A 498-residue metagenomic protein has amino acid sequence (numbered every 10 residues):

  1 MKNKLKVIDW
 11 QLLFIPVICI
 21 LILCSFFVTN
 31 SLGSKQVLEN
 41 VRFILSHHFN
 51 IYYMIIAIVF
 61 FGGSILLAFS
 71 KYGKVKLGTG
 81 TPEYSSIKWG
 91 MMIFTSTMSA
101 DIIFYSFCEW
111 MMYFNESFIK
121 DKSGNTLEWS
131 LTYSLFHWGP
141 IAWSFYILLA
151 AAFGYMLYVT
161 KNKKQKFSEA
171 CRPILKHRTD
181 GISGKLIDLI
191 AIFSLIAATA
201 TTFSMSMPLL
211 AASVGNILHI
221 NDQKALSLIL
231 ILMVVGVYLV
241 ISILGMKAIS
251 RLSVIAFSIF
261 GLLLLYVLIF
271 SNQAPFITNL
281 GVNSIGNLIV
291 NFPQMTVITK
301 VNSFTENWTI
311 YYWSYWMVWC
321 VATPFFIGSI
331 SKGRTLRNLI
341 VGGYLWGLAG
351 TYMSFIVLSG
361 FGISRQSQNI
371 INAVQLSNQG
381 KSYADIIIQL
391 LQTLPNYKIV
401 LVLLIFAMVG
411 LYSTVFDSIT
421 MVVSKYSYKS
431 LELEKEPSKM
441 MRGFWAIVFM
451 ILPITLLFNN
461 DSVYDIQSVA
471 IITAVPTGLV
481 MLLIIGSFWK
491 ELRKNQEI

Functional and structural regions predicted by a protein language model:
M1-K6, G33-L45, S64-E83, L131-H137 (+7 more regions): Membrane-water interface regions at transmembrane-helix termini and the short interhelical loops of multi-pass membrane
M1-N125, I269, I485-I498: N-terminal alpha-helical transmembrane segments of multi-pass membrane transport and channel/translocase proteins
K2-K4, Q36-R42, F69-I87, M111-Y133 (+4 more regions): Flexible loop linkers connecting adjacent transmembrane helices in multi-pass alpha-helical membrane transporters
K4-V7, Q11-F14, I18-V28, F61-G63 (+10 more regions): Helix-loop-helix module between adjacent transmembrane segments
L5-I20, K176-K185, D222-Y238, S242 (+4 more regions): Loop-to-transmembrane helix boundary motifs in multi-pass membrane proteins
L12-I15, F49, I56, I187-A191 (+6 more regions): Membrane-interface loop-to-helix entry segments
S64, L77-K164, V341, G350-I363: Membrane-interface helix-loop-helix modules in multi-pass membrane proteins
Y105-S117, K161, V267-N287, N291 (+2 more regions): Extracellular/periplasmic helix-exit of transmembrane alpha-helices
